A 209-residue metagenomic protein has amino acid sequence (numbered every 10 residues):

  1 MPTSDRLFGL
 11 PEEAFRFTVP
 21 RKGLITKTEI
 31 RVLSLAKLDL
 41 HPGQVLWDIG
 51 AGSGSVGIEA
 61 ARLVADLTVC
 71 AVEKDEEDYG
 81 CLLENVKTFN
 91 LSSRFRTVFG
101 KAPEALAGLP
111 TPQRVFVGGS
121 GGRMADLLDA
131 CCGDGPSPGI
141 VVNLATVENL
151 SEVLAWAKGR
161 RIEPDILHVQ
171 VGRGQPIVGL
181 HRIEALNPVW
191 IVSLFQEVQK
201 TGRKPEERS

Functional and structural regions predicted by a protein language model:
M1-P42, W47, C81-E84, T88-F89: Class I SAM-dependent transferase core
G50: Conserved S-adenosyl-L-methionine
S53-A65: Conserved SAM-binding loop of SAM-dependent methyltransferases across substrates and taxa, primarily the Class I
R62-V69, D134-P136: Conserved S-adenosyl-L-methionine
V72-P112: S-adenosyl-L-methionine
R96-V142: Active-site segment flanking the S-adenosylmethionine/decSAM binding pocket in AdoMet-dependent transferases
L128-L186, W190: C-terminal substrate-binding/active-site "lid" region of AdoMet-derived donor-dependent transferases
G179-S209: Core SAM-dependent methyltransferase catalytic element
